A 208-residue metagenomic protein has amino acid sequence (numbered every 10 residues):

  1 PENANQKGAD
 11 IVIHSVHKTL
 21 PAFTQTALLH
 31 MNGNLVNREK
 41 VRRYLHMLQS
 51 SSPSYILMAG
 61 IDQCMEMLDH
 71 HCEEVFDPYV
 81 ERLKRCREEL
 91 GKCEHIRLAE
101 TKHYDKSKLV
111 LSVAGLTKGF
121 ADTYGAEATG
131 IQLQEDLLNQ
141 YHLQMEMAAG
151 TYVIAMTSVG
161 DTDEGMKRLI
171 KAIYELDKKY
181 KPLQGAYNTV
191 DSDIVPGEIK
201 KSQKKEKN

Functional and structural regions predicted by a protein language model:
P1-E100: Conserved PLP-enzyme active-site core in the AAT-like
L90-N208: Conserved C-terminal alpha-helix-loop-beta "cap" of PLP-dependent enzymes that closes/shapes the active-site mouth
